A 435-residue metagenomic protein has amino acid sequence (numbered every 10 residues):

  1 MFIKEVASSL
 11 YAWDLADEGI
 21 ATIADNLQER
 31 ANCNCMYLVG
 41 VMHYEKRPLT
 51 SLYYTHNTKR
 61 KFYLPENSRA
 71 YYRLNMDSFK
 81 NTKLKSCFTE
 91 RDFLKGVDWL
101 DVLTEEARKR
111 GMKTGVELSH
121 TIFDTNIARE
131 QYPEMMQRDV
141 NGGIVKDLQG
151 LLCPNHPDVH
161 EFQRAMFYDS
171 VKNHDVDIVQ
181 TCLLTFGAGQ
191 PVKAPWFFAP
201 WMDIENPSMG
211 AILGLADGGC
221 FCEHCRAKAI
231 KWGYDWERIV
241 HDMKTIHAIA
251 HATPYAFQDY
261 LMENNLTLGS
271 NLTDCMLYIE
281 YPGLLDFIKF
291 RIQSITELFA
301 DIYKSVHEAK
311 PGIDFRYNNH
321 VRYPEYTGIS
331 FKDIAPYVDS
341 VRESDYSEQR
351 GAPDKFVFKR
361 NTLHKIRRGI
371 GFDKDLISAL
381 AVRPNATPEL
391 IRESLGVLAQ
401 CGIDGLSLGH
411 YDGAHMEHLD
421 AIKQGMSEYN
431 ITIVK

Functional and structural regions predicted by a protein language model:
K4-L10, N34-L38, T114-L118, V179-T181 (+4 more regions): Hydrophobic faces of well-ordered beta-strands that scaffold small-molecule active sites in alpha/beta enzyme cores
V6-A16, N75-V97, V145-E161, P282-I295 (+3 more regions): The substrate-binding groove and active-site-proximal loops of carbohydrate-active enzymes, especially glycoside
D14-E29, V159-S170, Y323-P336, T387-A399: Short, acidic/polar
Q28, L100-G115, F299-I313, L363-D375 (+1 more regions): Surface-exposed amphipathic alpha-helices with a cationic face
C33-L94, I422: Aromatic-lined carbohydrate-binding/catalytic grooves of carbohydrate-active enzymes
V39-H43, V338, E343-K355, I377-V434: Substrate-binding cleft of secreted/luminal carbohydrate-active enzymes
S119-T121, Y132-Y337, Y346-S347: Polysaccharide-binding and catalytic clefts of secreted carbohydrate-active enzymes
N264-L284, Y317, H364-E393: Active-site clefts of carbohydrate-active enzymes
